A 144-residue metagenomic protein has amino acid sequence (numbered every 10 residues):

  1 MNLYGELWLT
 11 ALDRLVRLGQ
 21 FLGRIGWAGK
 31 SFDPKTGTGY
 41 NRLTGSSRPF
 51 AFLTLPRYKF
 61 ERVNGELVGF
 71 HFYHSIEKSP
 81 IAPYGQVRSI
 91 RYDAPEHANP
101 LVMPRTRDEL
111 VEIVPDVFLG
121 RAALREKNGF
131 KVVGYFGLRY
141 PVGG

Functional and structural regions predicted by a protein language model:
M1-G144: Soluble ligand-binding/transfer domains with enclosed cavities or grooves
